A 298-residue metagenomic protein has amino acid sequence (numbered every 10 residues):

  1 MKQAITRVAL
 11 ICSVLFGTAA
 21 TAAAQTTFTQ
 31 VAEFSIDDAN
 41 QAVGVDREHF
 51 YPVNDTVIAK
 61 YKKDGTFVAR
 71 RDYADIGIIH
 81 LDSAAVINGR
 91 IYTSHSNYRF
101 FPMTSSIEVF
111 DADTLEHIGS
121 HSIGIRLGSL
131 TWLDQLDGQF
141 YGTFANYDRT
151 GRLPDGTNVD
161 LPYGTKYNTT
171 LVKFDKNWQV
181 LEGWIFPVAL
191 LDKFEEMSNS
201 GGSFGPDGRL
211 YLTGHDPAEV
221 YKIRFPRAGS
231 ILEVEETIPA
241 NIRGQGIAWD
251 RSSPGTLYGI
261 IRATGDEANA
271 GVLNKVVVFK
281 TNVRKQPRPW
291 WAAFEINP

Functional and structural regions predicted by a protein language model:
V31-D37, D72-I76, H121-R126, I185-E195 (+1 more regions): Surface loop/turn motifs at the tips and blade-to-blade linkers of beta-strand repeat domains
V31-T56, H80-S83: Beta-strand-rich domains and repeat architectures in extracellular enzymes and scaffolds, especially beta-propellers
V45-R47, V86-N88, Q135-D137, F204-D207 (+1 more regions): Residue-level detector of Asp-centered blade-edge/turn motifs that repeat once per structural unit in beta-propeller
H49-P52, I91-Y92, Q139-G142, R209-L212 (+1 more regions): Conserved beta-propeller blade signature
T66-S105: Blade-loop segments of beta-propeller domains
H95-T104, T143-K166, A263-F279: Short, conserved, GDST-rich strand-edge loop motifs in beta-rich repeat architectures
T104-T114, N158-W178, K222-P226, V272-E295: Beta-propeller blade signature
I231-S252: Conserved blade-ending motifs and adjacent loop-strand segments that build the rim/top face of beta-propeller domains
